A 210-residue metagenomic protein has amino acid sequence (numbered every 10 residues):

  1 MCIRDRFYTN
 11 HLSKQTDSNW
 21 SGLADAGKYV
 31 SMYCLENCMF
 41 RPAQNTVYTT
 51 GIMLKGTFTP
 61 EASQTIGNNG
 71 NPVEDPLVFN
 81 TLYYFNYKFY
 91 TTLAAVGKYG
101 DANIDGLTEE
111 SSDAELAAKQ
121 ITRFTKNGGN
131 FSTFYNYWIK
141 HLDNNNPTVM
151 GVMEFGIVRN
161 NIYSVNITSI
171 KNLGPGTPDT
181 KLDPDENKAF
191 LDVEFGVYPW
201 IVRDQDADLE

Functional and structural regions predicted by a protein language model:
R4-R159, L209: Tryptophan-paired
E154, R159, P175-E210: C-terminal functional modules
R159-V165: Short Pro-Gly-centered flexible turn/kink motifs
N172: Short Gly/Pro-enriched loop/turn and capping motifs at secondary-structure junctions
